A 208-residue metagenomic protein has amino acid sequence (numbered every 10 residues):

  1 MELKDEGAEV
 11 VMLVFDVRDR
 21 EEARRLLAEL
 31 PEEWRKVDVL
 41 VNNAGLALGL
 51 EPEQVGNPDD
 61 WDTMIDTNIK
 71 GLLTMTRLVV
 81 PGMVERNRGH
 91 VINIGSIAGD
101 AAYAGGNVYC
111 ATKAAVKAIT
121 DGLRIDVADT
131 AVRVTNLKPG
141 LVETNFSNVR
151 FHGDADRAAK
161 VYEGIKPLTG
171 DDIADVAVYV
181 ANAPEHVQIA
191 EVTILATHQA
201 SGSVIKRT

Functional and structural regions predicted by a protein language model:
V14-R25, P58: The beta1-alpha1 cofactor-binding region of Rossmann-like NAD(H)/NADP(H)-dependent oxidoreductases
E51-E53, N57-I65: Substrate-binding pocket helix/loop in short-chain dehydrogenase/reductase
T76, T112: Active-site helix of classical SDR
P81, I125-A128: Alpha-helical segment proximal to the catalytic Tyr-Lys
S96: Residue(s) in the substrate-gating loop at a strand-loop-helix junction that position the organic substrate next
Y103-N107: Active-site loop immediately N-terminal to the catalytic Tyr-X3-Lys motif of short-chain dehydrogenase/reductase
N136-L137, D156-S203: C-terminal helical subdomain
